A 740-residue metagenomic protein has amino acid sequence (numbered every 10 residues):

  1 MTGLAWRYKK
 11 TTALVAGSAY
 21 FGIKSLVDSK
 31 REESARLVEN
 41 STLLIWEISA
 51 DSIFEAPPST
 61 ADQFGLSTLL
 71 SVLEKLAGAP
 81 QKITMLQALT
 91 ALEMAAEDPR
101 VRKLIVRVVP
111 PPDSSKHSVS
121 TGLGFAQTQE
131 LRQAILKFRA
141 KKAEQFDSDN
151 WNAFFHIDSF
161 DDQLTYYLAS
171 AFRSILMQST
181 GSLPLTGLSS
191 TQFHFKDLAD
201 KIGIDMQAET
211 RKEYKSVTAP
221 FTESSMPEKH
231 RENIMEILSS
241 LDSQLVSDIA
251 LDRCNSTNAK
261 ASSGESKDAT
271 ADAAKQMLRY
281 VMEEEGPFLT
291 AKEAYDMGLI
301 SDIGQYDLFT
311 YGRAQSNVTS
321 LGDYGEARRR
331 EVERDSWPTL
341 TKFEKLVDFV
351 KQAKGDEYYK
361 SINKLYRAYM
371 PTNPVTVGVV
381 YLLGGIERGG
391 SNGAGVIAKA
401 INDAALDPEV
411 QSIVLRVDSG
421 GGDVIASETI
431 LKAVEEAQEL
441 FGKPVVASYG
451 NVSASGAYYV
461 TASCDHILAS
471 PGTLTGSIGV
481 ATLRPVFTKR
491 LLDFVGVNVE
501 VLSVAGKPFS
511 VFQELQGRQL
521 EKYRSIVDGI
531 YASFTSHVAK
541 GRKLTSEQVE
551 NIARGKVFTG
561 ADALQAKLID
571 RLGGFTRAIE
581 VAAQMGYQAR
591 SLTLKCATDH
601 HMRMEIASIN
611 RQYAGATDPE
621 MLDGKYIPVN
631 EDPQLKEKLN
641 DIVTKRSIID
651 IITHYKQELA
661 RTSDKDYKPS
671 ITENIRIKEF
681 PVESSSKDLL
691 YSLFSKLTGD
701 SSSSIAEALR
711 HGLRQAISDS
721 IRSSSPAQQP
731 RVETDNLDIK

Functional and structural regions predicted by a protein language model:
M1-L92, R107, F146-S148, S189-S412 (+5 more regions): Intrinsically disordered, low-complexity segments enriched in small/flexible residues
L37, T42-F195, N363-R490: Cleft-lining beta-strand/loop regions that shape enzyme active-site pockets
D161-T165, G286-K292, S455-A457, V557-A561: Short, glycine/polar-rich helix-capping loops at beta-to-alpha or helix-loop-helix junctions that flank or form
R173-M177, D302, S412, D465-H466 (+4 more regions): Well-ordered beta-strand positions
L289-D302, C464, F558-R571: Conserved PDZ fold ligand-binding element
S427-A437, G442, S536-R542, S546-K556: Generic long, charged, amphipathic alpha-helical segments
P471-V480, K507-R524: Short beta-alpha connecting loops at secondary-structure transitions that line or flank enzyme active sites
L520-K543: Alpha-helical coiled-coil heptad-repeat segments
